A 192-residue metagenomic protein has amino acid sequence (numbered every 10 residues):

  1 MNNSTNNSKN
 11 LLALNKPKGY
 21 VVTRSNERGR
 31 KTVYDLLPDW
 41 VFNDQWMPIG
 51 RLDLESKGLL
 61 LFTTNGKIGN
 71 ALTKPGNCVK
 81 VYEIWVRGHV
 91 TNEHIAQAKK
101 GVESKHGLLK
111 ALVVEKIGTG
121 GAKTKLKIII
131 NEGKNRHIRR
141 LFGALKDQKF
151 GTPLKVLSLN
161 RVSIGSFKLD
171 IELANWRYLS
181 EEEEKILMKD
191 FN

Functional and structural regions predicted by a protein language model:
M1-N192: Basic, flexible Lys/Arg- and Gly-enriched helix-loop patches that mediate nucleic-acid binding at interfaces with rRNA
